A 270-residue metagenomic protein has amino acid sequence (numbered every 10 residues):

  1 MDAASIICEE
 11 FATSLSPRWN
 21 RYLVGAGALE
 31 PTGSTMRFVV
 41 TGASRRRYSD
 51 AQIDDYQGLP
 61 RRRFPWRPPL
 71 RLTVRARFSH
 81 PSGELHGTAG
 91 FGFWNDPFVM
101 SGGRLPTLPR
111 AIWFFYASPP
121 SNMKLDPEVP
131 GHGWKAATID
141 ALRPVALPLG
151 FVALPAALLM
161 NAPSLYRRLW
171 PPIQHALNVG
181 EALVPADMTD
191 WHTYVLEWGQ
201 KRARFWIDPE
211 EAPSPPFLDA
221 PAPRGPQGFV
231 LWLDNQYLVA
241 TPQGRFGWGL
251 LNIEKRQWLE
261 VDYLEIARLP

Functional and structural regions predicted by a protein language model:
M1-G25: Extracellular carbohydrate-recognition regions
N20-T32, L196: Short, exposed beta-strand/loop patches in secreted or surface proteins that constitute
S34-R37, A203: Hydrophobic residues embedded in beta-strands of well-ordered beta-sheets
F38-R167: Secretory/extracellular carbohydrate-interaction modules and structurally similar beta-sandwich "look-alikes"
P69-T73, H80-G83, P221-P270: Ligand-recognition surfaces built from glycine- and aromatic
L72-V74, D190-W198, A203-F205: Short tryptophan-centered beta-strand motifs in secreted/extracellular beta-sheet-rich domains of glycan-recognition
P155-W191: A mid-sequence, solvent-exposed acidic-amphipathic segment
W206-E211: Short strand-turn-strand beta-turns centered on an Asx-Gly dipeptide
